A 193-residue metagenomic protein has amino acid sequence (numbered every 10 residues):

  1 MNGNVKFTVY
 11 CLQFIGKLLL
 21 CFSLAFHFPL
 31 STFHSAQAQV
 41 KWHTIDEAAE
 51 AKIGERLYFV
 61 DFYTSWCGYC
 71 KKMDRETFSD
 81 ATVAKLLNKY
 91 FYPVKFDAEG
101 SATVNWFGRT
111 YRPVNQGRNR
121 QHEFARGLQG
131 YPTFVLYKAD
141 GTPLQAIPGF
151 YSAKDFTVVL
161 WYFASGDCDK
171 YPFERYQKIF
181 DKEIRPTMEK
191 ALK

Functional and structural regions predicted by a protein language model:
N2-L18, A25-Q37: Short, basic, low-complexity termini and linkers enriched in Ser/Thr/Gly/Pro that act as targeting/leader peptides
K41-L57, L87: A short beta-strand-turn-helix
T44-A48, S79, V83, F156-V159 (+1 more regions): Stable alpha-helical elements in mature extracytoplasmic
G54-G68, P93: Short active-site neighborhood of thiol/selenol oxidoreductases, capturing the structured segment around
K71-R75: Detector for the c-type heme attachment site
T82-A84, N88-A153, V158-S165: Thioredoxin-like thiol-disulfide oxidoreductase module
G149-K193: Thiol-/selenol-based redox modules, centered on thioredoxin-like and closely related oxidoreductase domains
